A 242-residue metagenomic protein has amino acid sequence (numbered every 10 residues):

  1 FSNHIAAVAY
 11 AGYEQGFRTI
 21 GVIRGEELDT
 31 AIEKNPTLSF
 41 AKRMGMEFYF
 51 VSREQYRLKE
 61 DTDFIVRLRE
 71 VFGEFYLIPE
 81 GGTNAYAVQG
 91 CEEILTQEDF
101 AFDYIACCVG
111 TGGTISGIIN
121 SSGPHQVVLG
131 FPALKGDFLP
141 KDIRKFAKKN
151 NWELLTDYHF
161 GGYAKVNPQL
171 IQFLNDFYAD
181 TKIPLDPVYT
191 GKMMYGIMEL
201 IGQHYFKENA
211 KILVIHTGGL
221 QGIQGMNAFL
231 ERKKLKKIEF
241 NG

Functional and structural regions predicted by a protein language model:
F1-A9, Q15-R24, F102-T111, F131: A short, small-residue-rich loop immediately preceding and capping a beta-strand
F1-V8, G110-I118, G191-M194, I223: Short glycine/serine/threonine-rich phosphate/pyrophosphate-binding segments that cradle anionic phosphate groups
A6-S52, S121, F138-K149: Active-site-proximal loop->helix
Y10, E14, F100, N120-P124 (+1 more regions): Short, well-ordered alpha-helices that flank and scaffold nucleotide-derived cofactor binding pockets
E26-F100, N150-F173, Y178: Small/polar-residue-rich loop-to-helix segments that shape phosphate-bearing ligand pockets
Y76, Y104-I105, K211: Structural motif
Y86-G162, I215-G242: Glycine-rich phosphate/pyrophosphate-binding loop at beta-loop-alpha junctions
Y158, Y163-N209: Active-site-adjacent helical/loop segments in soluble small-molecule enzymes
